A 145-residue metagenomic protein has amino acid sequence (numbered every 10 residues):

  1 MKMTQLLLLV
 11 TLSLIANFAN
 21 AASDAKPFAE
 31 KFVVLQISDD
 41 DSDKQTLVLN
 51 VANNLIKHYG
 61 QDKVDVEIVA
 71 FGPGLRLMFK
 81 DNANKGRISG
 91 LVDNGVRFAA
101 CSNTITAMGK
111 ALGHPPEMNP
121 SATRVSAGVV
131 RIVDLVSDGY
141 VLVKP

Functional and structural regions predicted by a protein language model:
M1-L7: Bacterial N-terminal signal peptides that target proteins for export
M3, F18-A21: N-terminal cationic leader/targeting segments used for protein routing and processing
L7-N17: Bacterial N-terminal signal peptides
N20-P145: Secreted/extracellular ectodomain signature
